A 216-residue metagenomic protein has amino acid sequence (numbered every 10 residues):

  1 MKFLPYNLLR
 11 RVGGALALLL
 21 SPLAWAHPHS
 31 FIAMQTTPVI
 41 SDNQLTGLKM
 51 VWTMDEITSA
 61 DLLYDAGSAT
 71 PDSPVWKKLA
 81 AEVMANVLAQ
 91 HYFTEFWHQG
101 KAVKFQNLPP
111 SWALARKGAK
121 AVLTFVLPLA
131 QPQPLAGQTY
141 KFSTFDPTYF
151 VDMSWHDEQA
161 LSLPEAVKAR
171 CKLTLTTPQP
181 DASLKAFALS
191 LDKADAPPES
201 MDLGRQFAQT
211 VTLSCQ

Functional and structural regions predicted by a protein language model:
K2-G13: Bacterial N-terminal signal peptides that target proteins for export
G13, A17-L19: Eukaryotic N-terminal accessory cofactor-binding modules
S21-L23: N-terminal signal peptide c-region/cleavage motif recognized by signal peptidases
H27-A60: Early extracytoplasmic/domain-onset interaction patches
H29-F31, V87-A89, Q206: Short solvent-exposed loop/turn micro-motifs enriched in small/polar/acidic residues
I57-L135: Structured domain cores in non-transmembrane regions
Q99-Q216: Mature, soluble, non-transmembrane domains
